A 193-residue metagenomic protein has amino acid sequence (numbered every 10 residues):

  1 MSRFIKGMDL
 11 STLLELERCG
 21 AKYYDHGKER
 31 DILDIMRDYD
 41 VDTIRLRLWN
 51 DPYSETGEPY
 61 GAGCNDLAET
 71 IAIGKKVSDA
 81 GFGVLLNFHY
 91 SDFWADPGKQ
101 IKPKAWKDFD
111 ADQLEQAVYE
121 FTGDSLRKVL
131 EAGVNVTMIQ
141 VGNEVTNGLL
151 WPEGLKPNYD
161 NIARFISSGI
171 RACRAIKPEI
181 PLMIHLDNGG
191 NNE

Functional and structural regions predicted by a protein language model:
M1-I35: Boundary/entry segment of secreted carbohydrate-active catalytic domains
M1-S2, D51, L114, N158: Mature, Sec-exported extracytoplasmic domains of Gram-positive
S2, D38, E131-G133: Alpha-helix termination/capping residues and helix-transition junctions
L10-L13, W49-D51, H89-F93, V141-T146 (+1 more regions): Active-site beta-loop-alpha junctions enriched in small/polar residues
L16-E17, A21-G27, D51-A68, T146-L149 (+1 more regions): Acidic-and-aromatic substrate-binding clefts and catalytic sites of carbohydrate-active enzymes
K28-A95, P103-K104, K156-M183: Aromatic-lined substrate-binding rim segments of carbohydrate-active enzymes
N65-E69, D96-E193: Active-site cleft segment of glycoside hydrolase catalytic domains centered on the general acid/base Glu
